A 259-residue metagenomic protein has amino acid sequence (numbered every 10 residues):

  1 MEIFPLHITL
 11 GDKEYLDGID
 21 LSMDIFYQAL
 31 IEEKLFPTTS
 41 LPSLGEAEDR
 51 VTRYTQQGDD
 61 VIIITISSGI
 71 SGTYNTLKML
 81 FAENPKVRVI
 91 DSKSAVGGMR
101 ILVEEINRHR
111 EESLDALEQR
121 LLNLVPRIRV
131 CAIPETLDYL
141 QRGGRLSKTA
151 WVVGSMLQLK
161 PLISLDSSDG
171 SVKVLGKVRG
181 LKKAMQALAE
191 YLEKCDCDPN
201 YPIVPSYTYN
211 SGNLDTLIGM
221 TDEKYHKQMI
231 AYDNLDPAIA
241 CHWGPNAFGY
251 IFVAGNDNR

Functional and structural regions predicted by a protein language model:
M1-K13, D59, G69-R88, S94-R259: Mixed-charge interfacial surface used for oligomerization/domain docking and macromolecular partner engagement
M1-L41: N-terminal glycine-rich anion-binding loop in soluble enzyme alpha/beta folds
T39-D49: Glycine-rich, highly charged phosphate/nucleotide-binding loops
R50-Q56: Short, well-structured alpha-helical segments in soluble
I63: Glycine/small-residue-rich loop that forms an oxyanion/phosphate-binding "nest" at active or ligand-binding sites
